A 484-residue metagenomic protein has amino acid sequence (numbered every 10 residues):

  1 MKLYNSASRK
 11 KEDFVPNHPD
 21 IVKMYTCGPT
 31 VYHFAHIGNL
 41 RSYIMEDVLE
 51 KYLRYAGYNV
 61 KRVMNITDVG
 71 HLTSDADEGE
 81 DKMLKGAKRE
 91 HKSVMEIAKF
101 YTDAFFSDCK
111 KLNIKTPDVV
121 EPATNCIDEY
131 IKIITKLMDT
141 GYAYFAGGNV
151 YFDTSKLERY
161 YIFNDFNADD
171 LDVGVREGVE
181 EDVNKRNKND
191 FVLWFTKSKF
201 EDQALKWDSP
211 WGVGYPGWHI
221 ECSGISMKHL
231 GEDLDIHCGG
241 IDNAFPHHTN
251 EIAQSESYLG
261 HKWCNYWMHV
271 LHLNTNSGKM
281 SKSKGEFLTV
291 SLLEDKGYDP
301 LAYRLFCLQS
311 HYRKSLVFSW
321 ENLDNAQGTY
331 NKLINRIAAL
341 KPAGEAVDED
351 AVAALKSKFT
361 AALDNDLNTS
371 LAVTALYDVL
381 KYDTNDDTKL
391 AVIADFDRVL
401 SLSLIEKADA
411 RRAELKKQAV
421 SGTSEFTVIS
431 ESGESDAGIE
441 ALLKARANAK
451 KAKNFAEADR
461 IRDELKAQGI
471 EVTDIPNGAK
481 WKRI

Functional and structural regions predicted by a protein language model:
M1-Y32, D47, S107, I127-K341: Alpha-helical recognition segments enriched in aromatics with Gly/Pro capping that present substrate-recognition
S8, N17-N113, N477-W481: N-terminal, positively charged nucleic-acid-binding surface of large information/translation enzymes
R54, M138, K466: Anion (oxyanion) recognition and catalysis
N59-K61, G141-G147, D383, E471-T473: Short, well-structured beta-strand/strand-turn elements
V63-V69, A98-F105, K115-Y130, G148-L157: Short, glycine/charge-rich beta-strand/loop segments that flank catalytic centers and engage negatively charged groups
A87-S93, V119-T124, G212, G240: The substrate-binding groove and active-site-proximal loops of carbohydrate-active enzymes, especially glycoside
K279-S281, F287-I484: Structural preference for alpha-helix termini/caps and helix-kink/transition segments
